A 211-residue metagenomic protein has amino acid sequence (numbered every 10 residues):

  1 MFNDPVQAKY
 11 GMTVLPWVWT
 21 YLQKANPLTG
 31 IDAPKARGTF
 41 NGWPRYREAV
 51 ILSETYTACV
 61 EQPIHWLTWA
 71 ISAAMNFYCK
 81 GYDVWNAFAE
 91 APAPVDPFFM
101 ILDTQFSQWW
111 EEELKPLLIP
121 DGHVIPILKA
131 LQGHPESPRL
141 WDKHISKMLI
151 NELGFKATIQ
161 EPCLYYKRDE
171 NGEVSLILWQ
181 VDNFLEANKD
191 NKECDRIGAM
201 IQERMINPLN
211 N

Functional and structural regions predicted by a protein language model:
M1-N211: Long, low-complexity, charge-biased intrinsically disordered regions
